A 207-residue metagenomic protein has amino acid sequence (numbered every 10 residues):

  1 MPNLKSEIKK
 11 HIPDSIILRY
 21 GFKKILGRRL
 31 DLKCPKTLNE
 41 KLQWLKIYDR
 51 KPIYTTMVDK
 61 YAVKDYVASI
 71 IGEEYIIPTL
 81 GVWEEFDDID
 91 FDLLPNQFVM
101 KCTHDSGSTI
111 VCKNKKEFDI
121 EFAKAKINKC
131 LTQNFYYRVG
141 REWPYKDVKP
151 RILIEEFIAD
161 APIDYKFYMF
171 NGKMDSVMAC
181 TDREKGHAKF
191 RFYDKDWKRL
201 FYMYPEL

Functional and structural regions predicted by a protein language model:
M1-D14, P35, V67, I163-A179: Charged, low-complexity, helix/coiled-coil-prone segments
M1-D49: Membrane-proximal basic amphipathic "stem/tether" segments
M1-K10, D14, T103, G107 (+5 more regions): Intrinsic structural disorder
M1-N3, D14-I17, L32, E84-D92 (+1 more regions): Generic structural signal for short, solvent-exposed loop/turn connectors between secondary structure elements
M1-S6, Y20-L30, Y54-V58, D160-G172: Short, charge-rich amphipathic segments
N3, G21-D31, F86-D88, C180-Y193: Phosphate-binding glycine-rich loops and adjacent basic patches that engage nucleotide phosphates, nucleic-acid
C34-W143, R151: A conserved helix-loop-beta module that forms one wall/lid of the active-site cleft in ATP-utilizing catalytic domains
L94, I120-L207: Phosphate-binding site of ATP-dependent enzymes
